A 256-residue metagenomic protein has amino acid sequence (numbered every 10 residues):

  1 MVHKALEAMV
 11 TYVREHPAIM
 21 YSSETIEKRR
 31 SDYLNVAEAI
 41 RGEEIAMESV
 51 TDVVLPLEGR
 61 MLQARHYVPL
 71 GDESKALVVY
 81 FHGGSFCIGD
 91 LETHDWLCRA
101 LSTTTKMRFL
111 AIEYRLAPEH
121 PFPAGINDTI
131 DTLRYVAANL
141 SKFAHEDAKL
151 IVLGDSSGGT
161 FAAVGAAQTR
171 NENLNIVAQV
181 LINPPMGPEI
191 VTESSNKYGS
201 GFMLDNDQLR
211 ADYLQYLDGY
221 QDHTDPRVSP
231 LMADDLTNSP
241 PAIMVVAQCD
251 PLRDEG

Functional and structural regions predicted by a protein language model:
M1-P69: A glycine/proline-hinged amphipathic helix-loop "lid/cap" segment that gates access to hydrophobic ligand pockets
S74-G84: Short beta-strand element of the alpha/beta-hydrolase
H82-I88, C249: Active-site glycine-rich loops that stabilize anionic/oxyanionic intermediates across multiple enzyme folds
E92-I112: Short amphipathic alpha-helix adjacent to the substrate-entry channel of hydrolases
H120-K142: Alpha/beta-hydrolase active-site loop
F143-S156: Alpha/beta-hydrolase fold nucleophile elbow
D147-A148, A163-E255: Alpha/beta hydrolase fold serine-hydrolase catalytic domain that processes acyl esters and thioesters
G154-V164: Glycine-rich nucleophile elbow surrounding the catalytic serine of serine-hydrolase chemistry
